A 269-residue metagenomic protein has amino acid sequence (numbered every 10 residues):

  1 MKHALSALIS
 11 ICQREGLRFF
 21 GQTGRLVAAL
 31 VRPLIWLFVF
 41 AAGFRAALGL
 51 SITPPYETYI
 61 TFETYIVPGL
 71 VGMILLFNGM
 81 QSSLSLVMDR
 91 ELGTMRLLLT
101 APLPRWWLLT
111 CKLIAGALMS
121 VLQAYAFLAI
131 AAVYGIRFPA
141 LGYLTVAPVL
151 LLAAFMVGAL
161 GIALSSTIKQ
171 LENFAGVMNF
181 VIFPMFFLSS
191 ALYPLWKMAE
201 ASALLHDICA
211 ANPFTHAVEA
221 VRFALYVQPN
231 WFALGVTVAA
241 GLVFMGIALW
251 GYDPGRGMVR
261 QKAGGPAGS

Functional and structural regions predicted by a protein language model:
M1-Q13, V157, A201-T215: Short, membrane-interfacial amphipathic segments enriched in basic
M1-R32, Q261-G268: Aromatic- and glycine-rich beta-strand/loop motifs that create alpha-glucan
R18, P55-Y56, R137, S190-V243: Membrane-interfacial helix-loop-helix junctions in multi-pass membrane proteins
I35-F40, I60-Y134, F180, M185-F186: Hydrophobic alpha-helical transmembrane segments of multi-pass membrane transport proteins
F40-G49, F77, A131-P139, S166-Q170 (+3 more regions): Short helix-capping/hinge motifs at transmembrane helix termini and TM-loop junctions
A42, A46-L48, S165-A211, T215: Transmembrane helix segments
A47, L225, G235-S269: Junction motif at the cytosolic side of a transmembrane helix
R105-N179, Q228-G251: Alpha-helical transmembrane segments and their short interhelical loops
